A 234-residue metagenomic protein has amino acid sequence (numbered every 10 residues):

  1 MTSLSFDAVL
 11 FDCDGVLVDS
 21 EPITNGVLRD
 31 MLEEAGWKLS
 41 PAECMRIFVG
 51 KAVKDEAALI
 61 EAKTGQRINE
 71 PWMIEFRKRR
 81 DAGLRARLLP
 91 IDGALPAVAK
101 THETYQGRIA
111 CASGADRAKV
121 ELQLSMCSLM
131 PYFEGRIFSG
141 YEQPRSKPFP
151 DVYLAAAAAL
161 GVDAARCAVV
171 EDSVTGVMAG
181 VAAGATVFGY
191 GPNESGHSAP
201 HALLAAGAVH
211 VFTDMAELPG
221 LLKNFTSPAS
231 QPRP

Functional and structural regions predicted by a protein language model:
M1-D7, A99, Y105, D116-P234: Asp-based, Mg2+/Mn2+-dependent phosphohydrolase catalytic module
T2-Y105, A118: N-terminal helical cap/lid subdomain that shapes the substrate entry/recognition surface in HAD-like hydrolases
L17, I109, V169-V170: Conserved SAM-binding loop
S113: Conserved phosphate-coupling serine/threonine residues in phosphotransfer and NTP-handling enzymes
